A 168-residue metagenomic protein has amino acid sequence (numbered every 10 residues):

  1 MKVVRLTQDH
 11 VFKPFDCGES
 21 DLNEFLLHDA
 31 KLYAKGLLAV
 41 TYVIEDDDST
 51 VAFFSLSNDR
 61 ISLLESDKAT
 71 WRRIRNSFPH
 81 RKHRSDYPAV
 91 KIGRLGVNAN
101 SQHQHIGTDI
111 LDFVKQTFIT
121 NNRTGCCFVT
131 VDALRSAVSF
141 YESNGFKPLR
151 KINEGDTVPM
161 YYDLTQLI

Functional and structural regions predicted by a protein language model:
M1-L32, G36, T41: Short amphipathic alpha-helix that is part of the acyltransferase structural core
L37-S55, K68-T70: Conserved beta-hairpin
A39-V43, F53, A89, R94 (+1 more regions): Short hydrophobic/aromatic beta-strand element in the GNAT-like acyltransferase core that lines or flanks the acyl-donor
S55-R94: Conserved acyl-donor/pantetheine-binding loop and adjacent beta-alpha core of acyl/acetyltransferases and related
G93-H103: A short, internal acetyl-CoA/4′-phosphopantetheine-binding micro-motif in the GNAT/acyltransferase core
H103-T117: Conserved acetyl-CoA-binding loop-helix of GNAT-fold acetyltransferases
L111, F118-A133: Conserved GNAT acetyl-CoA-binding A-motif
T130, E142-Y162: Conserved catalytic-core motifs of GNAT/GCN5-like acyltransferases
